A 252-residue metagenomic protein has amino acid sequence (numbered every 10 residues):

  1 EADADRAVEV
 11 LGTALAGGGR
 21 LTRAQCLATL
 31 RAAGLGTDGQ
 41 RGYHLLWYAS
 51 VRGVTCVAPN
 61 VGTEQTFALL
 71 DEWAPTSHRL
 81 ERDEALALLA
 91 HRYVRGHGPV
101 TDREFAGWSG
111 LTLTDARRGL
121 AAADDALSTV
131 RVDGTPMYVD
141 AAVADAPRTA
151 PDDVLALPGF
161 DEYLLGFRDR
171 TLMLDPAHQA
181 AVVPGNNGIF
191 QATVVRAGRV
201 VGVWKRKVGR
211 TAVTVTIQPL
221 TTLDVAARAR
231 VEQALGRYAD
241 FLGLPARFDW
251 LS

Functional and structural regions predicted by a protein language model:
E1-L172, P176-S252: Long, low-complexity intrinsically disordered regions
